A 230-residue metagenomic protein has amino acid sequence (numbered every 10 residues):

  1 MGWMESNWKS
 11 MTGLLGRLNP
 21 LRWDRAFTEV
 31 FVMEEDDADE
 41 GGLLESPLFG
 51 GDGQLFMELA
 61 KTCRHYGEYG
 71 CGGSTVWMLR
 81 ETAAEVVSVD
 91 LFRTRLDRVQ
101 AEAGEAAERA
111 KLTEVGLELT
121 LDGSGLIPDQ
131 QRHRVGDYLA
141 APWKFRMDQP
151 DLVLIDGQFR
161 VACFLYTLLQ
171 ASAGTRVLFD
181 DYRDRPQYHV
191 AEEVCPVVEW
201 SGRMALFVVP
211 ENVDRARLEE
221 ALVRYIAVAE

Functional and structural regions predicted by a protein language model:
M1-P47, A229-E230: Membrane-proximal basic amphipathic "stem/tether" segments
D37-G42, T62, Q149-V153: Short, basic, glycine/proline-bearing loop/turn elements
L43-G50, Y69, D129-H133, Q158: Conserved phosphate-coordination/catalytic loops
G50-G123: SAM cofactor-binding core of SAM-dependent methyltransferases, primarily the Rossmann-like beta-alpha-beta module
G51-F56, G73-T75, D137-W143, F164-Y166 (+1 more regions): A generic local structural motif
L96-A103, L121-G125, P186-E192, F207-E211: Short, charged, surface-exposed secondary-structure boundary motifs
T113-Y166: Internal catalytic-core helix/loop-beta-alpha segment that presents or stabilizes conserved functional determinants
W143-M147, L152-E230: C-terminal substrate-binding/active-site "lid" region of AdoMet-derived donor-dependent transferases
